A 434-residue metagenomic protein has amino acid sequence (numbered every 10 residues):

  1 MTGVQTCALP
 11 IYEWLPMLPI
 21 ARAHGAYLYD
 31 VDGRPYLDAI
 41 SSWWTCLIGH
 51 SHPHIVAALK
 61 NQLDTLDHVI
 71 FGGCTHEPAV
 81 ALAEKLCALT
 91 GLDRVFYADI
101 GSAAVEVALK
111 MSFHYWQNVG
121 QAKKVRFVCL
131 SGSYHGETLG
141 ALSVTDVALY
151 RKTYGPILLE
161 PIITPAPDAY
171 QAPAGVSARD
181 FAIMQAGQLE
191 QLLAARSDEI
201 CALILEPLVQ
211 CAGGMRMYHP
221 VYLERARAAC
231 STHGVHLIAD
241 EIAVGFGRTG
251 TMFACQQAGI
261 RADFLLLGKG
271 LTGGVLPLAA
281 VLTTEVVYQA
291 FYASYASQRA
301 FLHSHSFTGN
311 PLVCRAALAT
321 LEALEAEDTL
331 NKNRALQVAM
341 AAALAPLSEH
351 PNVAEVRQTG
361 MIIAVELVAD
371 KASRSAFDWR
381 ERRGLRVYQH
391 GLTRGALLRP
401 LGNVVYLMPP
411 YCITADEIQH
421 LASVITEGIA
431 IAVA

Functional and structural regions predicted by a protein language model:
M1-C7: Single conserved hydrophobic/aromatic residue that forms the stacking wall/gate of nucleotide- or nucleobase-binding
A8-A434: Conserved N-terminal phosphate-binding loop of PLP-dependent enzymes in the Aspartate aminotransferase
